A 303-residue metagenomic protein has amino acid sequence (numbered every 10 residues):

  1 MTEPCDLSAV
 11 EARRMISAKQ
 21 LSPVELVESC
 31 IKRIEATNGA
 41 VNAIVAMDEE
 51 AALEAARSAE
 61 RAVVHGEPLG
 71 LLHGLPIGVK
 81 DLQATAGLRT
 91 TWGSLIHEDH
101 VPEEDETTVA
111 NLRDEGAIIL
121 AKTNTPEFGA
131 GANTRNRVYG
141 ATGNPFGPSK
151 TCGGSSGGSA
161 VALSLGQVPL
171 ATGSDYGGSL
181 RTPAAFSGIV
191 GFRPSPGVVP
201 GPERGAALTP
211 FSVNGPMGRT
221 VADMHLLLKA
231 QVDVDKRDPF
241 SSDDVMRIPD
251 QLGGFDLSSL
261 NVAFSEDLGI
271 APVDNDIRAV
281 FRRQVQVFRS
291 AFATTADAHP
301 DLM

Functional and structural regions predicted by a protein language model:
M1-E54, Q286-F292: An N-terminal boundary/leader segment
P23-E28, R57, P249-L252, V273-D301: Acyltransferase
C30, A52, G74, K80 (+3 more regions): Conserved hydrophobic/aromatic pocket- or pore-lining residues that grip, position, or stack substrates in active sites
E50-E60, G116-A117, P126: Long amphipathic alpha-helix in the N-terminal Rossmann-like dinucleotide-binding domain of NAD(P)-dependent
A59-P76, D223, G253-A263: Immediate post-signal peptide segment of exported/extracytoplasmic ligand-binding proteins
L71-T108: Enzymes and membrane/adaptor proteins characterized by extended Gly/Ser/Thr/Asp/Glu-rich, aromatic-dotted
E104-Q231: Short glycine/serine-rich loop segments
R193-Q284: A short helix-breaking turn/cap at a secondary-structure junction
